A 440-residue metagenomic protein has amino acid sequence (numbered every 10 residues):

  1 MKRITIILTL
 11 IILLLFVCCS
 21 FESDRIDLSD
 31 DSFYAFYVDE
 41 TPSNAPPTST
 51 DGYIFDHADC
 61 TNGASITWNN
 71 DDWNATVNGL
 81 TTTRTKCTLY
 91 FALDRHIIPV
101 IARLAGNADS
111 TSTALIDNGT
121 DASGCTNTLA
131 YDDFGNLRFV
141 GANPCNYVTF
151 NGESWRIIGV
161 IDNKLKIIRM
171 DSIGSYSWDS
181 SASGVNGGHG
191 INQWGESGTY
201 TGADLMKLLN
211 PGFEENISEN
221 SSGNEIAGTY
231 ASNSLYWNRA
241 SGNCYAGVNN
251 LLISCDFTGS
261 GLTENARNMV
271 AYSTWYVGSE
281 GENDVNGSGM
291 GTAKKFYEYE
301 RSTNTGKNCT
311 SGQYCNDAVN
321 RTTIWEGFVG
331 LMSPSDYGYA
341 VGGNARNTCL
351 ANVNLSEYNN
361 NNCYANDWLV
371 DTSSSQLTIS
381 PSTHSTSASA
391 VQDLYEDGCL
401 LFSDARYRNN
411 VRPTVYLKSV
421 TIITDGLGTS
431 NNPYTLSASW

Functional and structural regions predicted by a protein language model:
M1-R25: Sec-dependent, cleavable N-terminal signal peptides
C19-W440: Long, domain-scale functional regions
